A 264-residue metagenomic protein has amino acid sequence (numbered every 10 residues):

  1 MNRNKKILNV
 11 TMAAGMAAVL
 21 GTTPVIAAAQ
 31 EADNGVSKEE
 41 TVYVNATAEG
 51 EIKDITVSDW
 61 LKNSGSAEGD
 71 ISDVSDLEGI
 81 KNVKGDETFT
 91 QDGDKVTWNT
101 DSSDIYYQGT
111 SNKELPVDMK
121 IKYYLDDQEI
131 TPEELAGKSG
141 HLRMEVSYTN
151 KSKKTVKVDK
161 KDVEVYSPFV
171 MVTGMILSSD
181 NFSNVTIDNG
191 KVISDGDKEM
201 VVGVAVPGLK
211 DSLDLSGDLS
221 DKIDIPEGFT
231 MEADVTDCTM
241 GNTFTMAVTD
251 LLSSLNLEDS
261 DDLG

Functional and structural regions predicted by a protein language model:
N2-G264: Cytosol-facing boundaries of transmembrane alpha helices in integral membrane proteins
